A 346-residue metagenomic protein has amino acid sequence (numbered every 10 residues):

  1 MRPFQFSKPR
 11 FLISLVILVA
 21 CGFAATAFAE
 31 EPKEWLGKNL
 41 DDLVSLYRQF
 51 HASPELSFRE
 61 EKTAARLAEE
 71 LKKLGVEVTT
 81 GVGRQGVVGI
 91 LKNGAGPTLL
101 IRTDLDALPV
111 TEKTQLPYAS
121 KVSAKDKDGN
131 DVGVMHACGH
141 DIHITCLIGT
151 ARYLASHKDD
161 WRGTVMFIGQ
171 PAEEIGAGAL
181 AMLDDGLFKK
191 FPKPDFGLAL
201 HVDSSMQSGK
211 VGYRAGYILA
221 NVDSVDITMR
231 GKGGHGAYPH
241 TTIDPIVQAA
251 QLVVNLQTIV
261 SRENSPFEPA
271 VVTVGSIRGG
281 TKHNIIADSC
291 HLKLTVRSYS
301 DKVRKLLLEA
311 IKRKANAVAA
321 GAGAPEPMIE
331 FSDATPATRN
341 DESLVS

Functional and structural regions predicted by a protein language model:
M1-P9: N-terminal secretory signal peptides that target proteins for export/translocation
L12-A24: Bacterial N-terminal signal peptides
E30-H136, T145-R162: Acidic/His- and Gly-rich active-site-bordering loop/insert found across diverse amide/peptide-bond hydrolases
L40-Y47, A64, A68, A151 (+5 more regions): Extracytoplasmic/secreted envelope proteins and their assembly/folding machinery, especially bacterial periplasmic
K73, A250-S346: Metal-dependent amide/peptide-bond hydrolase catalytic core, centered on the "pita-bread" metallohydrolase fold
T79, T98-R102, M166-G169, G197-A199 (+3 more regions): Structural recognition of the beta-strand scaffold that forms the well-ordered cores of secreted hydrolase catalytic
A119, S123-M135, D141-I142, L154 (+2 more regions): Histidine/acidic-residue-rich, glycine-tolerant segments that coordinate divalent metal ions
